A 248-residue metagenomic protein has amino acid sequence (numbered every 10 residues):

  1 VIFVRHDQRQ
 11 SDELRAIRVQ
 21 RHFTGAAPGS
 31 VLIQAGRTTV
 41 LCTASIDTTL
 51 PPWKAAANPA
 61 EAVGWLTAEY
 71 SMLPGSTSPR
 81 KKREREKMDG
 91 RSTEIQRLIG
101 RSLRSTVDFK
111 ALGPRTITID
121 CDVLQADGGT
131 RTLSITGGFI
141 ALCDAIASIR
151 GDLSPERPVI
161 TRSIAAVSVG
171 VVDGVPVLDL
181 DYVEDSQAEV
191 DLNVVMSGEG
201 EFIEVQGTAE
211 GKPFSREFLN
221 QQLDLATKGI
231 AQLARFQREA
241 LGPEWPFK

Functional and structural regions predicted by a protein language model:
V1-A27, V31-Q34: Short, Gly/Pro- and small/polar-rich lid/capping loops
I17-Q20, A26-G29, T48-P52, R104-T106 (+3 more regions): Glycine-rich, charged/polar anion/phosphate-binding loops that engage phosphate groups from diverse ligands
R18-Q20, L32-Q34, L41-T43, T67 (+5 more regions): Structured core elements
F23, P28-L112, G200-F202, Q206-L219 (+1 more regions): Glycine-rich, flexible beta-strand/loop modules in the N-terminal catalytic cores of phosphate-handling
G29-I33, T130-G137, A141: Conserved phosphate/anionic-ligand binding catalytic regions in large, soluble enzymes, centered on
E84-M88, C121-T130: A short glycine/serine-rich beta->alpha loop
D89-E94, G128-T136: Short, conserved micro-motifs enriched in small and acidic residues
A111-P114, G129-L133, C143-A147, L153-K248: A structural signal for small-residue-enriched, beta-sheet-centric alpha/beta enzyme cores and oligomeric scaffold folds
